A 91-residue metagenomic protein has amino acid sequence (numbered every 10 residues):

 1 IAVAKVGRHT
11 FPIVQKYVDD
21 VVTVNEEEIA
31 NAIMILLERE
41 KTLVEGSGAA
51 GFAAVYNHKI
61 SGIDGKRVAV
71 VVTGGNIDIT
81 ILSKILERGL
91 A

Functional and structural regions predicted by a protein language model:
A2-K5: Active-site rim beta-loop-alpha module in soluble metabolic enzymes
G7-G65: Active-site-adjacent helical/loop segments in soluble small-molecule enzymes
A50-A91: Phosphate-binding loop/pocket of nucleotide- and phosphate-handling active sites
